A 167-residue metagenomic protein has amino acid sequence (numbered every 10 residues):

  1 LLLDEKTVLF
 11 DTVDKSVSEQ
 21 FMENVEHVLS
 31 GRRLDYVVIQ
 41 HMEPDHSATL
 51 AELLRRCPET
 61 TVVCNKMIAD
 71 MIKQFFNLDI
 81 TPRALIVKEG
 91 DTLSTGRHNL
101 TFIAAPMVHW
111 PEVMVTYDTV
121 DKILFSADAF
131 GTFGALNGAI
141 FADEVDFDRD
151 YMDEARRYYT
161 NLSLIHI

Functional and structural regions predicted by a protein language model:
L1-E26, V115-D118, K122-S126: Conserved beta-strand hairpin/beta-sheet module of binuclear metal-dependent hydrolase folds, prominently
S16-V63: Active-site metal-binding motif and surrounding structural segment of the metallo-beta-lactamase
H41-E43, T116, D128: Divalent metal-coordination and catalytic microenvironments
M42-S47, D70-M71, H109-P111, G131-G134: Active-site environment of divalent metal-dependent phosphoester hydrolases
C64-V113: Metallo-beta-lactamase
F102-I103, D153-S163: Flexible, glycine/proline-enriched loop segments at strand-loop-helix junctions that form or flank small-ligand binding
F133-Y158: Active-site gating loops and adjacent loop-to-helix segments of metal-dependent hydrolytic enzymes
I165-I167: Conserved small/polar residues in nucleotide/adenosyl-binding loops
